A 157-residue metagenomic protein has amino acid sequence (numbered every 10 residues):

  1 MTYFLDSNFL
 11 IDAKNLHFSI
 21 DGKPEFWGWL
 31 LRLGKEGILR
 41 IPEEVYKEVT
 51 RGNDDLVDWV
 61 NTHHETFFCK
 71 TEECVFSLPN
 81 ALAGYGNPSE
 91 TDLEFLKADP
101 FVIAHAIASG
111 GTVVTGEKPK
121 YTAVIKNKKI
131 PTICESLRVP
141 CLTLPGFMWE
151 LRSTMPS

Functional and structural regions predicted by a protein language model:
M1-I41, E48-N61: Short, well-structured N-terminal submotif of metal-dependent ribonuclease cores
M1-T2, I11-D12, F76, S89-L93 (+1 more regions): Noncatalytic, typically N-terminal accessory segments of nucleic acid-processing enzymes and closely related
T2, K23, P119-S157: Acidic, PIN/NYN-like endoribonuclease modules and their adjacent C-terminal/linker elements
H17, Y46-K47, E117-T122: Short histidine/acidic/glycine/proline-rich micro-motifs that form metal- and phosphate-coordinating active-site loops
E43-L96: PIN-domain endoribonuclease scaffold, especially VapC-family toxins
E94-V114, K129, I133: Acidic, metal-associated active-site segment
